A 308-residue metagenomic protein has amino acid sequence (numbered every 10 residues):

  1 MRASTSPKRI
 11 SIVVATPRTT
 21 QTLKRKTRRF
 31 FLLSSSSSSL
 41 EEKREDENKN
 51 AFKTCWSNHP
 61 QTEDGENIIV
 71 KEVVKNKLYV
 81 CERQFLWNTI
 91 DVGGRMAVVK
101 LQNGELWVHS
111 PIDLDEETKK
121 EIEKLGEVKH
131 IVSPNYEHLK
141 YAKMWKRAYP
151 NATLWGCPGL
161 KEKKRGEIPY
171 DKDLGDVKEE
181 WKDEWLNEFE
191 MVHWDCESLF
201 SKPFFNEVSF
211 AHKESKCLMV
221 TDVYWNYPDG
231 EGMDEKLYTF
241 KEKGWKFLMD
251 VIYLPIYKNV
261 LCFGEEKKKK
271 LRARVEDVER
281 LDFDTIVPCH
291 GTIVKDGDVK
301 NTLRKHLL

Functional and structural regions predicted by a protein language model:
M1-T22, S34-S35: N-terminal chloroplast transit peptides
S39-Q102: Zn-dependent metallo-beta-lactamase
E42, A51-T62, E66-V70, V108 (+1 more regions): Metallo-beta-lactamase
L86-H130: Pre-active-site segment of Zn-dependent metallo-hydrolases
N88, D115-E116, E137-Y141, K161-K164 (+2 more regions): Active-site environment of divalent metal-dependent phosphoester hydrolases
V108-P111, K129-Y136, W155-C157, M219-T221 (+1 more regions): Active-site neighborhood of phospho(di)ester-bond hydrolases with catalytic His/Asp-centered motifs
E121-W185: Active-site HxH/HxHxD metal-binding segment of metal-dependent hydrolases
P158-V208, K213, E266, K270-A273: Metallo-beta-lactamase
